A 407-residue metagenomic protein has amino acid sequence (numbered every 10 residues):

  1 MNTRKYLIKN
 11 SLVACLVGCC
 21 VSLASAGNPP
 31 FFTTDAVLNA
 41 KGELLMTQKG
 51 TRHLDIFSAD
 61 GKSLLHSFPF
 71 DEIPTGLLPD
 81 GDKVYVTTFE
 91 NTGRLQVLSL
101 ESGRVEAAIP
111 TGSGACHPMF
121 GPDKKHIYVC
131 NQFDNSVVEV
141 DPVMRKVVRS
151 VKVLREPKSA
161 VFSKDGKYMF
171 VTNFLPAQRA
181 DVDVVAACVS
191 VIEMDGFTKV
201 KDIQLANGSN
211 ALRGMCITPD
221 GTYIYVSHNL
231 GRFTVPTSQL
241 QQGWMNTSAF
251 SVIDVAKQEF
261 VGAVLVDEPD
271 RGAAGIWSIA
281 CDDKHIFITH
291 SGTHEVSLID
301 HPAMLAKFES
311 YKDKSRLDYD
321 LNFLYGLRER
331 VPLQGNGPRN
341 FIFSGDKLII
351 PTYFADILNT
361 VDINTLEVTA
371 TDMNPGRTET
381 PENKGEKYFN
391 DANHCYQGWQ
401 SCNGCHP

Functional and structural regions predicted by a protein language model:
G27-H53, E72-G76, W277: Beta-strand-rich domains and repeat architectures in extracellular enzymes and scaffolds, especially beta-propellers
L38-K41, P79-G81, P122-K124, K164-D165 (+3 more regions): Residue-level detector of Asp-centered blade-edge/turn motifs that repeat once per structural unit in beta-propeller
M46-T47, V86-T87, V129, V171-T172 (+3 more regions): Residue position within the beta-strands of beta-propeller blades
K49-G50, F89-G93, Q132-F133, R179-A186 (+3 more regions): Short, solvent-exposed loop/turn segments at conserved positions within beta-propeller repeat blades
T172-A186, V226-T247, P302-Y311: Short, conserved, GDST-rich strand-edge loop motifs in beta-rich repeat architectures
M194-G196, Q241, I253-E259, I299-K314 (+1 more regions): Short loop/turn segments immediately following beta-strands, especially the blade-tip and inter-blade linker loops
C395-P407: The canonical Cys-X-X-Cys-His
